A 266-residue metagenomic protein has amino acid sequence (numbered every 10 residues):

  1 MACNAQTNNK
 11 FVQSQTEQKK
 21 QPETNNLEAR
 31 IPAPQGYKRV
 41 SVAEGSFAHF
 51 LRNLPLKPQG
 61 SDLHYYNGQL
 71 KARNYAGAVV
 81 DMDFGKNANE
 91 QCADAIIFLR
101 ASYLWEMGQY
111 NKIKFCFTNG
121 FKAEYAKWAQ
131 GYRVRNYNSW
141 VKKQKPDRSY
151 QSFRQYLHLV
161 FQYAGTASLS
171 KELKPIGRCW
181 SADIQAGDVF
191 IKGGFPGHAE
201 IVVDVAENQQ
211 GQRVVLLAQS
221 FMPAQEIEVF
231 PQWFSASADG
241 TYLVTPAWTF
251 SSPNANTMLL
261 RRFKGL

Functional and structural regions predicted by a protein language model:
N8-R73, D83-Q91: N-terminal module-boundary/linker segments of secreted carbohydrate-active enzymes
D81, K86-I176: Extracellular-facing segments of soluble proteins and assemblies that are Gly/Ser/Thr-biased and enriched in aromatics
Q91-F98, Q185, I201, M258: Extracytoplasmic/secreted proteins, especially bacterial periplasmic and envelope-associated proteins
W105-M107, A199, N208-R213, Q225-E228: Substrate-binding/catalytic groove segments of enzymes that remodel or degrade extracellular structural polymers
Q151-G211: ...with weaker cross-activation on analogous glycine-rich loops/strands in unrelated enzymes
V214-L266: Low-complexity, Gly/Ser/Thr/Pro-rich intrinsically disordered linker/tail segments
